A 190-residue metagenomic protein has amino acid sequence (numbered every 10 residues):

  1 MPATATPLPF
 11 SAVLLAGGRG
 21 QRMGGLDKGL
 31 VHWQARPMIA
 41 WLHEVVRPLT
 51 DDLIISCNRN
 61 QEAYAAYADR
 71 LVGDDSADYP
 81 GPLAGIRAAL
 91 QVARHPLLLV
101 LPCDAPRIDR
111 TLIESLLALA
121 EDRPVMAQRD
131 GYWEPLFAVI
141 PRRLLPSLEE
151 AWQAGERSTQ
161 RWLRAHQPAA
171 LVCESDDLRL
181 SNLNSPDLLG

Functional and structural regions predicted by a protein language model:
P2-L180, P186-D187: Nucleotide and nucleotide-moiety/phosphate-recognizing core
